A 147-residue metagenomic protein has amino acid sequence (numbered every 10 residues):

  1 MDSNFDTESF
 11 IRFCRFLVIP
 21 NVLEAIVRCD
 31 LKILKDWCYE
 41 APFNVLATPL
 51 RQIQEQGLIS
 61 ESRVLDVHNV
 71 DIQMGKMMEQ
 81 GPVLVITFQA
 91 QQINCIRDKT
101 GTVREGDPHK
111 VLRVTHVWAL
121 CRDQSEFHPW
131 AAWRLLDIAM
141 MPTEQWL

Functional and structural regions predicted by a protein language model:
M1-N69: Core segments of small alpha/beta cavity-forming domains
P20, I72-M74, L135: Generic preference for hydrophobic/aromatic residues in regular secondary structure cores
Q54-E55, E61-E79, Q92-I96, T102: Soluble ligand-binding/transfer domains with enclosed cavities or grooves
M77-L147: Compact beta-sheet-dominated globular domain cores
